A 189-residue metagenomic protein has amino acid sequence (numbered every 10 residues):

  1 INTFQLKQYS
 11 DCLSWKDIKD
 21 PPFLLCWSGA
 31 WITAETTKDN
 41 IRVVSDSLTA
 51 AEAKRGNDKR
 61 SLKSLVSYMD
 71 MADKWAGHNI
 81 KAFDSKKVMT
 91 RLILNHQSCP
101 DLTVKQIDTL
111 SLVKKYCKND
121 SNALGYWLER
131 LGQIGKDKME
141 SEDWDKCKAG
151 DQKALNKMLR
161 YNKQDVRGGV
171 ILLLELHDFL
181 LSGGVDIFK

Functional and structural regions predicted by a protein language model:
I1-D70: Conserved RNase H-like, two-metal-ion catalytic cores of nucleic-acid enzymes
P22-I32, D39, S45-D46, K74-D186: Metal-dependent phosphoesterase core characteristic of DEDDh/y 3'-5' exonuclease domains
K189: Cys/His-rich short segments
